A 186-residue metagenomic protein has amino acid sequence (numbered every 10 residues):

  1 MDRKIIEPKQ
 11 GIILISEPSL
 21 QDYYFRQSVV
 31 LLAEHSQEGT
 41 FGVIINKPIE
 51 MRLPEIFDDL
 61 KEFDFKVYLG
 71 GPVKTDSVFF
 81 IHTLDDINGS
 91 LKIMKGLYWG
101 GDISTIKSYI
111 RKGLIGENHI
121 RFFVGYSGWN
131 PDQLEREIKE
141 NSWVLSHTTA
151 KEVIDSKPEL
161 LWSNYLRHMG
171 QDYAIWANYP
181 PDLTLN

Functional and structural regions predicted by a protein language model:
M1-F123, S127-N186: A short aromatic-anchored loop/beta-hairpin motif
